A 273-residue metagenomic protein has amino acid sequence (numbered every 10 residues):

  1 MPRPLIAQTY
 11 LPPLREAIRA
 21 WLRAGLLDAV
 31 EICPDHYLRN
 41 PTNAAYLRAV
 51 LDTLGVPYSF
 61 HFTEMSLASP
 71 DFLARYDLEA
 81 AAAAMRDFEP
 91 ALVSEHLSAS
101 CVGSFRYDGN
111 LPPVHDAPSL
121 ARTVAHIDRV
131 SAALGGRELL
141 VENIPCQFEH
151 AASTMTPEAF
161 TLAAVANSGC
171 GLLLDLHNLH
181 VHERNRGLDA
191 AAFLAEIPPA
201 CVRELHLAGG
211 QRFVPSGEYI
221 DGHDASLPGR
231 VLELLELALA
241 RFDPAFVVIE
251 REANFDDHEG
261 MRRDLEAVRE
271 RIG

Functional and structural regions predicted by a protein language model:
M1-I18: Boundary/entry segment of secreted carbohydrate-active catalytic domains
P4-Q8, D28-I32, Y58-H61, A91-E95 (+4 more regions): Hydrophobic faces of well-ordered beta-strands that scaffold small-molecule active sites in alpha/beta enzyme cores
P13-E16, C33-A45, S66-Y76, Q147-M155 (+3 more regions): Acidic-and-aromatic substrate-binding clefts and catalytic sites of carbohydrate-active enzymes
R19-G25, P41-F60, Y76-A91, S131-L134 (+3 more regions): Acidic (Asp/Glu)-rich catalytic clusters
F72, N110-L120, H182-D243: Gly/Pro-rich active-site loop or hairpin
A74-G171: Active-site acidic/histidine proton-transfer and metal-coordination neighborhood in alpha/beta enzyme cores
L134-G217: Acidic/histidine-rich catalytic cores of soluble enzymes
H258-G273: C-terminal helical cap(s) of enzyme catalytic domains, especially alpha/beta-barrels
